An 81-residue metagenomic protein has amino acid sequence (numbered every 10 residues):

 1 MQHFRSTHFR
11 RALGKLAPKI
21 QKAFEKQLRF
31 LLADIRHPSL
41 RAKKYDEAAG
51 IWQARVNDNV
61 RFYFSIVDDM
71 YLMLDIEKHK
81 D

Functional and structural regions predicted by a protein language model:
M1-Q2, P38: Solvent-exposed, charged interface segments at domain starts and junctions
Q2-T7, R11, P18, K22 (+1 more regions): Enriched for short, Lys/Arg-rich terminal
K15-P18, A33: Secondary-structure boundary motif
R29-A54: A short, surface-exposed loop/turn module that caps and links secondary-structure elements
